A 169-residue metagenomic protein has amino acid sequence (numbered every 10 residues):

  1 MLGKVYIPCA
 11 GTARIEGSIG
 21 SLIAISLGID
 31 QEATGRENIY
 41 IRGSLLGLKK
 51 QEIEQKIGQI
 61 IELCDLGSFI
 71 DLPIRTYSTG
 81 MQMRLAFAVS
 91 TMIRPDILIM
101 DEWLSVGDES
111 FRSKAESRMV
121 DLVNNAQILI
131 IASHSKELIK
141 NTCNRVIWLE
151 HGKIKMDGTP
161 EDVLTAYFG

Functional and structural regions predicted by a protein language model:
M1-G43: ABC ATPase nucleotide-binding domain signature region
Y40, E52-F69: Conserved ABC ATPase "signature" region
T91-M100: A short, proline-enriched helix->beta-strand linker immediately N-terminal to the Walker B motif in ABC-type P-loop
R112-N125: Helical segment within the ABC ATPase nucleotide-binding domain
S133-H134: H-loop/switch region of ABC-family ATPase nucleotide-binding domains
I139-N141: A short, surface-exposed alpha-helical micro-motif characterized by mixed small hydrophobic and charged/polar residues
H151-G152, Y167: Conserved ABC ATPase "signature" C-loop
D157-G158: ABC ATPase "signature
